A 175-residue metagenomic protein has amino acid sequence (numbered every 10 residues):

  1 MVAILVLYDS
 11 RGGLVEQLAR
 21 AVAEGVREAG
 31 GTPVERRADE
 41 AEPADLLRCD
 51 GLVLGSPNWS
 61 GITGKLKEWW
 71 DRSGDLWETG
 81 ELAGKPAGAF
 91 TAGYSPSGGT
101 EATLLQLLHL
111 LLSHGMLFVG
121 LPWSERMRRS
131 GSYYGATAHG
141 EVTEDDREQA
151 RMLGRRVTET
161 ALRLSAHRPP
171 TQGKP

Functional and structural regions predicted by a protein language model:
V2-A29: N-terminal beta1-alpha1 ligand-phosphate binding loop
A3, L14, L18, K65 (+3 more regions): Charged catalytic carboxylate motif
R11, I62, T100, H139-D146: Residue-level preference for long, well-ordered alpha-helices that form the structural scaffold of enzyme catalytic
G30-G31, M116: Short phosphate-binding/catalytic loops that engage adenosine nucleotides
P33-E35: Generic structural signal for residues in well-ordered beta-strands
D39-W123: Helix-loop-strand module that forms the ligand-binding subsite of alpha/beta enzymes
G120-P175: Glycine-rich phosphate/pyrophosphate-binding loop and the adjoining helix
